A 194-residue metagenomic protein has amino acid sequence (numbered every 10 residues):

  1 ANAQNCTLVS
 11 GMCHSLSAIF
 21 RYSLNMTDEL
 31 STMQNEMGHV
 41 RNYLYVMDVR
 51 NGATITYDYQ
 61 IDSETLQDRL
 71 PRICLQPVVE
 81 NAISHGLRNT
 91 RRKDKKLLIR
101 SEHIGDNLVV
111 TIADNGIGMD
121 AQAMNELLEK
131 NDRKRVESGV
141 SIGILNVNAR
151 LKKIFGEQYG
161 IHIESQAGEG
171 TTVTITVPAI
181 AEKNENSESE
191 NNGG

Functional and structural regions predicted by a protein language model:
A1-E164, G170-T174: Two-component histidine phosphotransfer core
I163-G194: C-terminal end segment of the histidine kinase catalytic
